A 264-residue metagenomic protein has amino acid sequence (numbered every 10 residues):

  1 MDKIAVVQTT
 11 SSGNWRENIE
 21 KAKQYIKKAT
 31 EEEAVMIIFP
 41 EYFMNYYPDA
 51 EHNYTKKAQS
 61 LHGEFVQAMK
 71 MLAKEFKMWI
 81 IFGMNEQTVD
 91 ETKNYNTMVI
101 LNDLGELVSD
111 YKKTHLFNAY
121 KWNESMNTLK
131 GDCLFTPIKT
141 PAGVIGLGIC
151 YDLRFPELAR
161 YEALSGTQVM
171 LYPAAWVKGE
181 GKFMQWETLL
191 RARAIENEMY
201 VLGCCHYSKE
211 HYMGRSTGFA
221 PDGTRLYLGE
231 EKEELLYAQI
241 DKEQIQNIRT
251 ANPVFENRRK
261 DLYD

Functional and structural regions predicted by a protein language model:
M1-A5: Extreme N-terminal starter segment of soluble prokaryotic enzymes
Q8-G13: Short polar catalytic/cofactor-binding loops
W15, I26-D103, D110, V177-E196: Cys-nucleophile CN-hydrolase/nitrilase-fold catalytic domain and related Cys-dependent amidase chemistry that acts on
V35-M36, I145, V169: Structural motif
N45, V99, Y111-F117, T217 (+1 more regions): Short beta->alpha transition motifs characteristic of CBS
L61-I81, R154-L236: CN hydrolase (nitrilase-like) catalytic-core segments centered on the catalytic cysteine and neighboring Lys/Glu
F82-M84, T97-I100, T136, S216-G218 (+1 more regions): Short beta-strand scaffold segments in enzyme catalytic cores
V89-S165, K178-T188, T250-V254, K260: Active-site catalytic loop in hydrolytic enzyme cores
